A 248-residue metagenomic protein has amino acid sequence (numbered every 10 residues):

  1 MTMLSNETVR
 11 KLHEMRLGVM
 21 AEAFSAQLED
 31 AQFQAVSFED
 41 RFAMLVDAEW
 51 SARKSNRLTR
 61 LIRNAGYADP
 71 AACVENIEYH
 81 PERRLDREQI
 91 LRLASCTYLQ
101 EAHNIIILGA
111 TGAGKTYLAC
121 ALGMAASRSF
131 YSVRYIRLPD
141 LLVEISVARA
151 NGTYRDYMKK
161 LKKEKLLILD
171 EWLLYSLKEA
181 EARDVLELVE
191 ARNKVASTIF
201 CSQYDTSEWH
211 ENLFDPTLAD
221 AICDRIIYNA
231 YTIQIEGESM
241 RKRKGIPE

Functional and structural regions predicted by a protein language model:
M1-E22: Charged, compositionally biased N-terminal leader segments and the immediate start of the first structured element
T2, E14, A31-V36, A48 (+6 more regions): Conserved phosphate/pyrophosphate-binding and hydrolysis machinery centered on Walker-type P-loop NTPases, extending
G18-P70: Interdomain "pre-motor" coupling segment immediately N-terminal to P-loop NTPase/helicase cores
F24, I136, L141-K163, W172-E248: Replace "adjacent to P-loop NTPase cores in ATP/GTP-dependent enzymes" with "adjacent to NTP-binding cores
S55-L108: Extended interfacial segments that mediate partner engagement and assembly in macromolecular machines
L85-K163, L213: Conserved P-loop
L166: Walker B motif beta-strand of ABC-family P-loop ATPases
